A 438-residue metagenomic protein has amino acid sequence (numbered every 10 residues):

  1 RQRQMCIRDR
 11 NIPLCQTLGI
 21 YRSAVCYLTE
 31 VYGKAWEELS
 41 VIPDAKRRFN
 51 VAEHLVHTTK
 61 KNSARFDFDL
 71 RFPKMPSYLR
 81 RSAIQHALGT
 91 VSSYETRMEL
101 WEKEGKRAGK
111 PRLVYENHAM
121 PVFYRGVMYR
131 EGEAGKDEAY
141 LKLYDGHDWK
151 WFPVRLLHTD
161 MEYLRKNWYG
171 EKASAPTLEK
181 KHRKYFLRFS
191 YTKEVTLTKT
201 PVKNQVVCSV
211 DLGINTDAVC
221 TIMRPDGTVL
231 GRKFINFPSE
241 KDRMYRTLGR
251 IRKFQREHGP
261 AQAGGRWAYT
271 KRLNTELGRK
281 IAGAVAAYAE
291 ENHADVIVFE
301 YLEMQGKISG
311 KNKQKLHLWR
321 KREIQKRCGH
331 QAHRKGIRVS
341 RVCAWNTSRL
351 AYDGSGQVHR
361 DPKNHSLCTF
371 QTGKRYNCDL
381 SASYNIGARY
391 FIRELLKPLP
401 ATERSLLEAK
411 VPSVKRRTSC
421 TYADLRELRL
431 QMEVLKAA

Functional and structural regions predicted by a protein language model:
R1-Q4, R8-A438: Nucleic-acid substrate recognition interfaces
